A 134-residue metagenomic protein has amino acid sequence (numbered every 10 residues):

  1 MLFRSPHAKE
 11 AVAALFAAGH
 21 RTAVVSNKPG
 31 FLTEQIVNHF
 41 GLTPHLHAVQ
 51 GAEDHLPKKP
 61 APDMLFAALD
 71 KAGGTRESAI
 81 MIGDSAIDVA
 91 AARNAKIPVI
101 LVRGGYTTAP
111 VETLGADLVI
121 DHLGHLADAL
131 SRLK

Functional and structural regions predicted by a protein language model:
M1-L2: Short, small-residue-biased leader/transition segments that mark boundaries at the very start of proteins
S5, K9, P62-L65: Short, well-ordered alpha-helical scaffold segments within catalytic/effector domains
H7-G19: Catalytic-core regions built around general acid/base machinery
F16-A17, G30, E34-K134: Asp-based, Mg2+/Mn2+-dependent phosphohydrolase catalytic module
S26-K28: Conserved phosphate-coupling serine/threonine residues in phosphotransfer and NTP-handling enzymes
